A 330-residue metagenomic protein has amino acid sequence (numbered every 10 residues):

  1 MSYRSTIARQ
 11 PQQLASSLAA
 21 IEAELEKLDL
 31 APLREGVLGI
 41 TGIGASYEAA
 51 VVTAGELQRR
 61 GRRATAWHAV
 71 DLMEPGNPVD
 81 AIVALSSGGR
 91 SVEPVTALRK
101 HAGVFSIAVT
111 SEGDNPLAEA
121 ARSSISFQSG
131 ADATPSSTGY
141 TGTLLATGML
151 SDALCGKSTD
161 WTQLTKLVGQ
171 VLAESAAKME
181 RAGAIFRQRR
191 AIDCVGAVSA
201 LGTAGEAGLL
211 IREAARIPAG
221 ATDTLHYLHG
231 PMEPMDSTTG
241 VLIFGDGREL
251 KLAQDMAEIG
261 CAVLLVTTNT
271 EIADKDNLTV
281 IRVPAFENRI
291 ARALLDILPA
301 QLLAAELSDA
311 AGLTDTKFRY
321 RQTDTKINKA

Functional and structural regions predicted by a protein language model:
S2-P11, A15-E35, S123-S126, G130-G240 (+2 more regions): Active-site phosphate/pyrophosphate-binding segments
R9, S16, E48-T53, E93 (+2 more regions): Residues within well-formed alpha-helices
L33-G169, A197, T239-F286: Glycine-rich phosphate-binding loops that contact phosphosugars or nucleotide phosphates
A54, G208-L209, A253, A305: Short glycine-/small-residue-rich flexible loop motifs, especially phosphate/cofactor-binding loops
R59, E213, E258, D309-A310: Residues at alpha-helix termini
F286-A330: Peripheral docking tails and interdomain loops at the edges of cofactor- or intermediate-handling domains
